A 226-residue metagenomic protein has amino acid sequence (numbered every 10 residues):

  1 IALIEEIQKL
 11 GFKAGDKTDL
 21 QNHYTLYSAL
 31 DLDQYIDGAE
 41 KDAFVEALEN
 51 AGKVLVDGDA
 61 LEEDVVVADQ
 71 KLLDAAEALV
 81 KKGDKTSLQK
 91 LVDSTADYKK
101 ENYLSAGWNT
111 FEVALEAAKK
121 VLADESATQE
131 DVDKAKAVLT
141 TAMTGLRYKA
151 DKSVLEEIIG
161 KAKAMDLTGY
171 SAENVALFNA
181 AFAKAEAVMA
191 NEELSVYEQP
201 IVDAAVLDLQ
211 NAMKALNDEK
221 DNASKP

Functional and structural regions predicted by a protein language model:
I1-P226: Beta-rich interaction/scaffold domains
